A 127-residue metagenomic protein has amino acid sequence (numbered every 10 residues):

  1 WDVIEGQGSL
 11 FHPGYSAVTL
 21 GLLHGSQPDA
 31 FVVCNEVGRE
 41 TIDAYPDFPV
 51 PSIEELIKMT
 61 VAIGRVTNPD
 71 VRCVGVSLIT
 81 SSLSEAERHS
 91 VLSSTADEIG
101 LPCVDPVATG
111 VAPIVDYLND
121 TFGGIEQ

Functional and structural regions predicted by a protein language model:
W1, G6-A108: Conserved catalytic-core segment of NTP-binding enzymes
G21, D116-L118: Residue-level signature of transmembrane alpha-helix interfaces in integral membrane proteins
P113: Metallocofactor- and cofactor-centric catalytic cores in central/energy metabolism, strongly enriched
L118-E126: Short, hydrophobic alpha-helical segments
